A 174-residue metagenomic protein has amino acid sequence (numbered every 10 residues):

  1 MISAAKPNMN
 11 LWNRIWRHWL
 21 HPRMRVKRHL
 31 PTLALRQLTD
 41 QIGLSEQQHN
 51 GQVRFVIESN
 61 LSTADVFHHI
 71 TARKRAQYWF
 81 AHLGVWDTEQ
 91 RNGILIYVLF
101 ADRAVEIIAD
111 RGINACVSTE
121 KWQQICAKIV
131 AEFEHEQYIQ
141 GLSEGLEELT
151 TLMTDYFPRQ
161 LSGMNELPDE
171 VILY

Functional and structural regions predicted by a protein language model:
I2-Q160, M164: Divalent-cation
Q160-Y174: Caspase-like cysteine protease fold
